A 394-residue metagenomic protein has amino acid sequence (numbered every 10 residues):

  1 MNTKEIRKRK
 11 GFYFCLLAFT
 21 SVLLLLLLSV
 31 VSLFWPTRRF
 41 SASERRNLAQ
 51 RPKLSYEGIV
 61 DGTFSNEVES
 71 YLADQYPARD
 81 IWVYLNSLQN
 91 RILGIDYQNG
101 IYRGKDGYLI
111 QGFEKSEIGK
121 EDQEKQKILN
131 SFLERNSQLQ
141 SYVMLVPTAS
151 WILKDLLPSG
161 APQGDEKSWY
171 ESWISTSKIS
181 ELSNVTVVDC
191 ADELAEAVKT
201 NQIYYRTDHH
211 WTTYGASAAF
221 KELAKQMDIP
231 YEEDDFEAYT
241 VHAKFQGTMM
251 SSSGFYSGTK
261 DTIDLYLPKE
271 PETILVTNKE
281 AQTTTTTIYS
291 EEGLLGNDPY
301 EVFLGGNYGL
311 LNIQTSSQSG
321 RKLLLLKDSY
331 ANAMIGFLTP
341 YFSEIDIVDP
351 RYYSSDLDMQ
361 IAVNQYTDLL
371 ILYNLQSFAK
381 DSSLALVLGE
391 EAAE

Functional and structural regions predicted by a protein language model:
M1-E394: Extracellular glycan-modifying ectodomains
